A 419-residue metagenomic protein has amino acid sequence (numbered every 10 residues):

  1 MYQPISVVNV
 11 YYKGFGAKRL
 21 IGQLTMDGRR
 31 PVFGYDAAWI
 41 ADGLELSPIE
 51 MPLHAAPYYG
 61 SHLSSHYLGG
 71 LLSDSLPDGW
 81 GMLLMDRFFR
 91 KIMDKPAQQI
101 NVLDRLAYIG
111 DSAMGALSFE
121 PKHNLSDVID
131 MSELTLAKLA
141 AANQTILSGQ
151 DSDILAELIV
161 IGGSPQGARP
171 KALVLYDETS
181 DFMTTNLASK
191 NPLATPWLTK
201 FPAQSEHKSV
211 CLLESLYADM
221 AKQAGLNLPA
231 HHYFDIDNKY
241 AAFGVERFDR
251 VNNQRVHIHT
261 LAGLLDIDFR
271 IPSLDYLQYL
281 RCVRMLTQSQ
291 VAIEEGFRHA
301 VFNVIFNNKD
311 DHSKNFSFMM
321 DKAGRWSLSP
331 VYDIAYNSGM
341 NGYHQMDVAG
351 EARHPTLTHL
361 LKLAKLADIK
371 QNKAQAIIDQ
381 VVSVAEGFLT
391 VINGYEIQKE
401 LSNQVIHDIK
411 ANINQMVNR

Functional and structural regions predicted by a protein language model:
M1-S313, S317-R419: Phosphate/dinucleotide-binding and metal-coordinating scaffold of catalytic cores in nucleotide-dependent enzymes
